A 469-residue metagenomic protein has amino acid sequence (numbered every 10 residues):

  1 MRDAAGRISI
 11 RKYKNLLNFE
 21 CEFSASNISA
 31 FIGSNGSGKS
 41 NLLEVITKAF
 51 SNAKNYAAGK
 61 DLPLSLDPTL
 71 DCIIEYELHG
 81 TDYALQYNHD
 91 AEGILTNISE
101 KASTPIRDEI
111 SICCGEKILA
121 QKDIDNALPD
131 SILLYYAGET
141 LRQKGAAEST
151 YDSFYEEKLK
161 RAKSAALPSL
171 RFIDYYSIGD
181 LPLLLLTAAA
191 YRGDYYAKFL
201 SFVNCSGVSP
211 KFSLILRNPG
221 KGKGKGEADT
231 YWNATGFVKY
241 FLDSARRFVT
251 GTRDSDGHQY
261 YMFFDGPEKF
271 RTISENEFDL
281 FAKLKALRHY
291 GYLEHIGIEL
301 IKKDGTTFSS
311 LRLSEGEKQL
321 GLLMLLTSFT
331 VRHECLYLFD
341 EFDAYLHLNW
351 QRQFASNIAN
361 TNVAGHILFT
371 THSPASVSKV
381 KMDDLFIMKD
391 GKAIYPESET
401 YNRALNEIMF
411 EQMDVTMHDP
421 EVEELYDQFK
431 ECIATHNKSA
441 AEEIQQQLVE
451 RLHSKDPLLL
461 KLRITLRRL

Functional and structural regions predicted by a protein language model:
M1-L64, T69, E75-D82, R288-P420: Switch/communication elements of ASCE P-loop NTPase nucleotide-binding domains
R2, L186-K318, M324-H333: Extended helical coiled-coil dimerization/tether regions that scaffold and oligomerize large DNA-maintenance assemblies
S40, I74-Y76, H89-L95, A102-T104: Catalytic cores of eukaryotic secretory-pathway lumenal/extracellular enzymes that build and remodel glycoconjugates
K48-S51, G179-D194, E407-E411, D427 (+2 more regions): Short, hydrophobic/amphipathic alpha-helical patches that form generic packing surfaces within helical domains
I94, S153, D383-F386: Active-site regions of enzymes building and remodeling cell-envelope glycoconjugates
L95, E109-I112, T307, A393-I394: Tryptophan-centered short beta-strand motifs
S99-G236: Electropositive, glycine-dotted interaction segments that contact anionic polymers or phosphate-rich ligands
D125, L133, E139, N360 (+1 more regions): RecA-like P-loop NTPase motor core
